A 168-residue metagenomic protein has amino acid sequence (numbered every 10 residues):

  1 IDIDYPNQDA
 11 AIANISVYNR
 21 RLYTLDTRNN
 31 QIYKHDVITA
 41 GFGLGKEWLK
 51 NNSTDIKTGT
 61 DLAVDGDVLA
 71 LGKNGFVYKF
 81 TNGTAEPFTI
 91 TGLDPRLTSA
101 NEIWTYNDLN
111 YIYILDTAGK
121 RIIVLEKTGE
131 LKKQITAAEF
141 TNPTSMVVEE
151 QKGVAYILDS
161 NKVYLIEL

Functional and structural regions predicted by a protein language model:
I1-P6, G41-T54, E86-R96, E130-A137: A short beta-strand motif characteristic of beta-propeller blades
D4-N19, N51-D67, G72-K73, D94-L109 (+2 more regions): Beta-rich, blade/repeat-based domains predominating in secreted/periplasmic proteins but also intracellular
N7-E47, T60-L62: Solenoidal tandem-repeat scaffolds enriched in leucines and small polar residues
T24-N30, A70-G75, Y106, I114-A118 (+1 more regions): Conserved beta-strand positions in repeat-built beta-propeller and related beta-rich domains
Y33, Y78, I122-I123, Y164: WD40 beta-propeller blade core
D36-A40, T81-A85, E126-E130, E167-L168: Short loop/turn segments that connect beta-strands within beta-propeller blades
K120-V154, N161: C-terminal closing repeat unit and adjoining cap/tail of repeat-based domains
N161-E167: Short, low-complexity, Pro/Ser/Thr/Gly-rich segments in the mature regions of secreted, periplasmic
